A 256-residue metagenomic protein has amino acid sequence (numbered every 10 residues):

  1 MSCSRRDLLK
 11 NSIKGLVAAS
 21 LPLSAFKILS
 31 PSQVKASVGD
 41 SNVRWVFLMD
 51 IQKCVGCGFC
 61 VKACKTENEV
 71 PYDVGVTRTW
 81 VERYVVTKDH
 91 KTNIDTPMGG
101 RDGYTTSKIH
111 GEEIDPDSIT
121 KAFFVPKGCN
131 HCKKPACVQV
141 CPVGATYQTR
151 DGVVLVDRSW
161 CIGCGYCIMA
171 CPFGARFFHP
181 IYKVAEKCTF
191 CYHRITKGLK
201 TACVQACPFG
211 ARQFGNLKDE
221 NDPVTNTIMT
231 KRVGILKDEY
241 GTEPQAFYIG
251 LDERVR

Functional and structural regions predicted by a protein language model:
M1-A19: N-terminal secretory signal peptides and thylakoid transit peptides that target proteins across membranes
S2, L23-A63, E239-G241, F247-Y248 (+1 more regions): C-terminal segment of N-terminal export signals and the immediately downstream linker at the start of the mature
L16-V17, L23, A211: Residue-level detector of secondary-structure transition/capping positions
I28-G39, E67-D117, Y147-I162, A175-T196 (+1 more regions): Non-heme iron-sulfur electron-transfer modules
V43, F123, R150: Exposed loop/turn and edge beta-strand positions of beta-sandwich/beta-sheet ligand-binding modules
F47-A63, E67, K121-G144, L155-G174 (+3 more regions): Cysteine-centered iron-sulfur cluster-binding motifs in ferredoxin-type domains/subunits of redox enzymes
K108-H110, F123-N130, V138, F247-R256: Short flanking/linker segments adjacent to small metal-binding domains or redox-active Cys/His motifs
A202-R256: Long, compositionally biased charged/polar accessory segments in the mid-to-C-terminal portions of proteins
